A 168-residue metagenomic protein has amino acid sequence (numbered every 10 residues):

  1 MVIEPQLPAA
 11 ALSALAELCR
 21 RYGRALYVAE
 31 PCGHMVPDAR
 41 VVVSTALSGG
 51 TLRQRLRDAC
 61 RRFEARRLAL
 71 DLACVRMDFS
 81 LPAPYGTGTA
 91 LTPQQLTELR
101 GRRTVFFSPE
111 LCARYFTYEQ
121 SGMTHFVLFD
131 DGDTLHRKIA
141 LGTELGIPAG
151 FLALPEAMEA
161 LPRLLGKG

Functional and structural regions predicted by a protein language model:
M1-S48: Chitinase-like catalytic core of GlcNAc-active glycosidases
P8-E17, S48-D58, A90-P93, G132-H136 (+1 more regions): Well-ordered, non-membrane alpha-helical segments in soluble/globular domains
P8-S13, D78-A83, M158-L164: Extracytoplasmic/secreted cell-surface and envelope-processing proteins
L18-R24, A59-R67, R137-P148: A structural motif corresponding to the C-terminal end of an alpha-helix and its immediate exit/capping segment
C32-H34, R55, D130-T143: Short, acidic/polar
A39, R53-R57, F63: Residues lining hydrophobic/aromatic ligand-binding pockets adjacent to catalytic sites
A65-R137: Glycan-binding loop/region signatures in secreted carbohydrate-active enzymes
K138-G168: Acidic/aromatic/glycine-rich contiguous surface patches that form carbohydrate-binding/processing clefts and analogous
